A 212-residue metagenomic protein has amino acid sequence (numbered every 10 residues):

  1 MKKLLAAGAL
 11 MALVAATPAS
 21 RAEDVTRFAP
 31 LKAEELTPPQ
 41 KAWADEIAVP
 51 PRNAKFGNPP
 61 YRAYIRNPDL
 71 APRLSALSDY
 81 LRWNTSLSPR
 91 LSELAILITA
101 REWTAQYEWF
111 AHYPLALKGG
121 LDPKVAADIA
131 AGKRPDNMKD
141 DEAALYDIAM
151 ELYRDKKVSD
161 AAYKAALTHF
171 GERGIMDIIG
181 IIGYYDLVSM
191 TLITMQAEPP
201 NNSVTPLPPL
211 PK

Functional and structural regions predicted by a protein language model:
M1-L4: Positively charged n-region of N-terminal signal peptides that target proteins for export
A6-A7, R21: Intrinsically disordered and other compositionally biased segments
A7-A15: Bacterial N-terminal signal peptides
R21-K212: Hydrophobic alpha-helical segments
